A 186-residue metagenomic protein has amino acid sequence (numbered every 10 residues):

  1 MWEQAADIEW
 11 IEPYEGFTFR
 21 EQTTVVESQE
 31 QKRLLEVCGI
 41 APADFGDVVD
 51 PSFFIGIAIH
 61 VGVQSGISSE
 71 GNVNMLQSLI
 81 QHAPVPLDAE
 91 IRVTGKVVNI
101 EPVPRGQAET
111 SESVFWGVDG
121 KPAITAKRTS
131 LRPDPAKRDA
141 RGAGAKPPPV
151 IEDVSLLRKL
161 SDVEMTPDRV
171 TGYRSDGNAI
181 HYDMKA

Functional and structural regions predicted by a protein language model:
M1-L76, K137-A186: Hot-dog-fold acyl-thioester-processing enzymes
M1-Y14, S78-K159: HotDog/MaoC-like acyl-thioester-processing domains
